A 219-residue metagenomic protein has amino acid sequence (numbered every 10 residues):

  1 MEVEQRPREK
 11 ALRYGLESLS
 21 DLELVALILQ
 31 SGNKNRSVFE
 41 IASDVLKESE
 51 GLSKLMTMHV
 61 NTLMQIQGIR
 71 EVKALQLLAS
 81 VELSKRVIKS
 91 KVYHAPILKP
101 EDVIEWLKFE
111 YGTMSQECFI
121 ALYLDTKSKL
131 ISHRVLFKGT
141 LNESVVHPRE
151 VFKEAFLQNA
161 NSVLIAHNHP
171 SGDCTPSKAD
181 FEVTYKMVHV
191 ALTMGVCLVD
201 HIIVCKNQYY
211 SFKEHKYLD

Functional and structural regions predicted by a protein language model:
M1-I66: Long, highly charged, low-complexity intrinsically disordered interaction regions that mediate electrostatic DNA/RNA
L16-S31, N35-I41, V87-R134: C-terminal extensions
E17, N161, C197: Short acidic/polar active-site loop segments enriched in Thr and Asp
C118-K127, L136-V145, R149, I202: Metal-centered catalytic cores of metalloenzymes
S128, I165, D200: Conserved hydrophobic/aromatic pocket- or pore-lining residues that grip, position, or stack substrates in active sites
K138, Y185-D219: Divalent-metal-activated hydrolytic enzyme cores
T140-F181: Short HxH-centered metal-ligating active-site micro-motif
